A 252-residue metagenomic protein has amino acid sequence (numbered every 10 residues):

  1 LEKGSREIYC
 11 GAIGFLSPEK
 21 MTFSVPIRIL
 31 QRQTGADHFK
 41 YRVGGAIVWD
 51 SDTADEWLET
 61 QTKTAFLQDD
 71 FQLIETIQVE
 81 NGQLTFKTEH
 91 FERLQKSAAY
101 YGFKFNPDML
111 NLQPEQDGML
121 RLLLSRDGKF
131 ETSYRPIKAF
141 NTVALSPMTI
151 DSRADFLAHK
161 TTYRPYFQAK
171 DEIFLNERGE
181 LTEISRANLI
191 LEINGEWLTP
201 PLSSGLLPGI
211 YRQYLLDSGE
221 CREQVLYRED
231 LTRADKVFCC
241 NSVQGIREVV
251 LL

Functional and structural regions predicted by a protein language model:
G4-V25: Glycine-rich active-site loop/lid that clamps phosphate-bearing ligands
Y9-C10, V25, T34, K40-V43 (+2 more regions): Helix-start/capping segments and mature chain N-termini
